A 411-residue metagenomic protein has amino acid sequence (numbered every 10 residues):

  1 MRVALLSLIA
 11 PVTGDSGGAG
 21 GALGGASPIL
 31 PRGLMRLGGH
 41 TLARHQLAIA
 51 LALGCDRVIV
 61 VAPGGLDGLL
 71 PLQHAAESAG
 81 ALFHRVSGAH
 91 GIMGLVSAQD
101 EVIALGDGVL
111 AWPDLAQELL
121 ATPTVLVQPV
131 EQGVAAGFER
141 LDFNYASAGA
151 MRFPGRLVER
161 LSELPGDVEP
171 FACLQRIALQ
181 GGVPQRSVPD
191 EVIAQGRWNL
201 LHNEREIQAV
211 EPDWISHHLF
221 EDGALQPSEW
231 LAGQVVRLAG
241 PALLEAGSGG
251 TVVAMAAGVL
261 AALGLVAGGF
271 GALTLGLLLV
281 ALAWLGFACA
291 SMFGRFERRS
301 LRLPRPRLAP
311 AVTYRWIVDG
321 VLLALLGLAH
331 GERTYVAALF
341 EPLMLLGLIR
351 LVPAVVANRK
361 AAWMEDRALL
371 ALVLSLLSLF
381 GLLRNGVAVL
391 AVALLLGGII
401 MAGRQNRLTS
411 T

Functional and structural regions predicted by a protein language model:
M1-L66: N-terminal glycine-rich phosphate-binding loop and ensuing alpha1 helix
M1-S7, L51, C55-V60, E101-V102 (+3 more regions): Hydrophobic beta-strand segments of well-ordered beta-sheets in folded domains
D15, N144-L265: Conserved alpha/beta core of the MobA/IspD/sugar-nucleotide pyrophosphorylase nucleotidyltransferase superfamily
V61, V86-G88, P129, R186-D190: Conserved beta-strand termini and adjacent loop/short-helix elements that scaffold enzyme active sites in alpha/beta
P63-D114: Short phosphate-binding loop-to-helix
L70-H74, S97-Q99, V109-V183, G286 (+3 more regions): Conserved core of the sugar-phosphate nucleotidyltransferase
E229-P306, P310: Core alpha-helical transmembrane segments of integral membrane proteins
L308-T411: Generic detector of multi-pass transmembrane helix bundles and their immediately adjacent loops in polytopic membrane
